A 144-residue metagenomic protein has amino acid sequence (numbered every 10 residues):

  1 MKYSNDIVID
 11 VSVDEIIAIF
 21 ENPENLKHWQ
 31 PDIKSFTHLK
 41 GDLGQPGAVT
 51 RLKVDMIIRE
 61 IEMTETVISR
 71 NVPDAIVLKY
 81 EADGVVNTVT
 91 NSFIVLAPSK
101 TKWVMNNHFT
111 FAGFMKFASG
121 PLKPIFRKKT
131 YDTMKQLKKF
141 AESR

Functional and structural regions predicted by a protein language model:
M1-K40, Q45: Hydrophobic ligand-binding cavity/cleft-lining segments
K2-S4, E60-T64, V86-T90: Short, surface-exposed coil-to-beta transition loops
Y3, S35-T37, A75-I76, T88-T90: Short structured motifs
D6-D10, T37, K53, T66 (+1 more regions): Generic structural detector for well-ordered beta-strands
D10, W29, R70-N71, L96: A short, compositionally biased micro-patch
I16-F20, L26, T50-L52, V67 (+4 more regions): Hydrophobic pocket/interface hotspot
T37-G84, D132-R144: Glycine-rich portal/gate segments that line the openings of hydrophobic small-molecule binding cavities
E81-D132: Beta-strand/loop substructures that line and gate deep hydrophobic ligand-binding cavities in soluble
